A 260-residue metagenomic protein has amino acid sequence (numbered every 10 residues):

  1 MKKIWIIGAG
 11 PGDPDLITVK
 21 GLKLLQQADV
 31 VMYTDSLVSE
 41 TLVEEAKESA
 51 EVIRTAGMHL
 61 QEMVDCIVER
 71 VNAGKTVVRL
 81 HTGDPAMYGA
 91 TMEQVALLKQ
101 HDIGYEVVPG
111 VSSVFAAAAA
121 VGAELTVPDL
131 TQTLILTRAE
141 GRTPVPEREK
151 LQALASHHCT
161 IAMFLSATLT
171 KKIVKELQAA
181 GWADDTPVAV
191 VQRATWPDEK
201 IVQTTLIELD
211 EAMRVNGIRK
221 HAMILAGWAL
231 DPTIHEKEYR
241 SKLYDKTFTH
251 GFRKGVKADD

Functional and structural regions predicted by a protein language model:
M1-V111, D210: Class I S-adenosyl-L-methionine
K2, D84-A86, T91-H157, K200-Q203: Class I SAM-dependent methyltransferase SAM-binding "motif I" and its flanking Rossmann-like core
K2-I4, E62, A73-V77, T133 (+2 more regions): A contiguous loop/helix-start segment that scaffolds small-molecule binding in enzyme catalytic cores
L22, E44, E69, T126-V127 (+3 more regions): Short secondary-structure boundary/capping segments
S39-E40, V114, T170-K171: Short, well-ordered alpha-helical microsegments
